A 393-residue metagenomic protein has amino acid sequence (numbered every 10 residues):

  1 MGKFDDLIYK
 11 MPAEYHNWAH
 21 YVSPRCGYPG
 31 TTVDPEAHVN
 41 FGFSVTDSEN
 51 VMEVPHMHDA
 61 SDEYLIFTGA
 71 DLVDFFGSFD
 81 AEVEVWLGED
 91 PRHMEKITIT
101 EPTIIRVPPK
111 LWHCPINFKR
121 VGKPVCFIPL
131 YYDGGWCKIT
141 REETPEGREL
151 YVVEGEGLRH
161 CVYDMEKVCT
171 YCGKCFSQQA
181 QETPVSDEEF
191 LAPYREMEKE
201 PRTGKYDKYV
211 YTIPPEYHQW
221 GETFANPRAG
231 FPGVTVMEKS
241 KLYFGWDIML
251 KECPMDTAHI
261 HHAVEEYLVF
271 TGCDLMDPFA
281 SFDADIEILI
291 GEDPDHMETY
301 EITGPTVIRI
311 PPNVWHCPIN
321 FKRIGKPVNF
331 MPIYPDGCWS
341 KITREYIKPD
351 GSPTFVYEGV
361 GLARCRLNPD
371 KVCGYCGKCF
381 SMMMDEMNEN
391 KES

Functional and structural regions predicted by a protein language model:
M1-H56, E154-A258, V360-E392: A short, N-terminal "cap"/entry segment at the start of jelly-roll beta-barrel domains of the cupin/DSBH fold
H38, S61-E63, D80-E82, P124-F127 (+5 more regions): Extracellular structured ligand-interaction cores
E49-Y64, L72-A81, E252-Y267, L275-A284: A short beta-loop-beta micro-motif enriched in histidine and acidic residues
F67-T100, K138-T140, F270-T303, K341-T343: A short beta-strand-loop-beta hairpin characteristic of the jelly-roll/cupin
E89-R92, K96-K119, E292, T299-K322: Conserved metal-binding segment of the jelly-roll/cupin
T103, I128-L130, L150, T306 (+3 more regions): Threonine-centered tandem repeat motifs in low-complexity domains
C114, V121-I139, R309, C317 (+1 more regions): A short hydrophobic beta-strand segment most commonly corresponding to one strand of the jelly-roll/cupin
L130-G157, I333-L362: Low-complexity intrinsically disordered segments
